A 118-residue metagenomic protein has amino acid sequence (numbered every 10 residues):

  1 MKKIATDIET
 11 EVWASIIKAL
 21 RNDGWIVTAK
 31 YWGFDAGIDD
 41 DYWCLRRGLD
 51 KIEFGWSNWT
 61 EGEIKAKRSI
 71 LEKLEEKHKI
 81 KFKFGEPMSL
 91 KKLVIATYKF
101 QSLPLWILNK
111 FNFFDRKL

Functional and structural regions predicted by a protein language model:
M1-K18, N22: Terminal, regulation- and interaction-focused segments at domain boundaries
M1-K3, D40-Y42, E61-E63: A generic structural signal for beta-strand entry/edge sites
I4, E72-L118: Intrinsically disordered, low-complexity regulatory regions enriched in serine/threonine/proline and acidic residues
A5-I8, R47, I64-R68: Short beta-strand-to-loop capping motifs
N22-F34, I80-G85: Short secondary-structure junctions
T28-E53: Amphipathic, interaction-prone secondary-structure segments
I52-E76: Intrinsically disordered, low-complexity regulatory segments enriched in Ser/Thr/Pro and charged residues
